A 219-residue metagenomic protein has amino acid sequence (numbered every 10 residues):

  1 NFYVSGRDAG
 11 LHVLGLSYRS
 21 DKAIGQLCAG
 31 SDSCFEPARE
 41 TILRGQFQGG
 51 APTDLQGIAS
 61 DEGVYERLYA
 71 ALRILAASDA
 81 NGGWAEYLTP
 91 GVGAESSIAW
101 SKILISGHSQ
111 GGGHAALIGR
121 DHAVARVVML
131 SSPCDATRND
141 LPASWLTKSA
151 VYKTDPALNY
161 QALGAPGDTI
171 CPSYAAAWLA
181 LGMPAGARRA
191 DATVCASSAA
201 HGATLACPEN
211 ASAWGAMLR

Functional and structural regions predicted by a protein language model:
N1-S31, T169-P172: Short, surface-exposed "cap/lid" segments of acyl-processing enzymes
F2-V4, A116, S149-A150: Short amphipathic alpha-helical segments and helix-helix/interface helices
G6-D8, S96-A99, R120, Y152-P156: Extracellular/periplasmic catalytic domains that process cell-envelope and extracellular macromolecules
S33-S96: Alpha/beta-hydrolase active-site loop
L72-D79, H122, S131, L218: Sec/Tat-exported extracytoplasmic proteins
L104-G111, A115: Gly/Ala-rich beta-loop-alpha elbow adjacent to hydrolase catalytic centers
L117-R126: Conserved hydrolase catalytic core segment
A125-G215: The feature captures the conserved acid-bearing segment of alpha/beta-hydrolase catalytic domains
